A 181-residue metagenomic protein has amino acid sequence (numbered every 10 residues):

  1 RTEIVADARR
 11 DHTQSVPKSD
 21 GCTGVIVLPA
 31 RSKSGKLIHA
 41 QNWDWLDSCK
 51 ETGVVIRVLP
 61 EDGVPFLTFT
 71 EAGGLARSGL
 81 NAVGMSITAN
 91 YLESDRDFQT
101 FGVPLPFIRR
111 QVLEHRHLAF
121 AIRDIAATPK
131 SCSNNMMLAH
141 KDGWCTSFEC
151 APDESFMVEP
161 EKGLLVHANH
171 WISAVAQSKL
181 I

Functional and structural regions predicted by a protein language model:
R1-A40: Gly/Pro-rich turn-and-neighbor structural signature
R10-D11, R31-I38, N42-I181: C-terminal, well-structured catalytic/ligand-binding subdomain of enzymes
